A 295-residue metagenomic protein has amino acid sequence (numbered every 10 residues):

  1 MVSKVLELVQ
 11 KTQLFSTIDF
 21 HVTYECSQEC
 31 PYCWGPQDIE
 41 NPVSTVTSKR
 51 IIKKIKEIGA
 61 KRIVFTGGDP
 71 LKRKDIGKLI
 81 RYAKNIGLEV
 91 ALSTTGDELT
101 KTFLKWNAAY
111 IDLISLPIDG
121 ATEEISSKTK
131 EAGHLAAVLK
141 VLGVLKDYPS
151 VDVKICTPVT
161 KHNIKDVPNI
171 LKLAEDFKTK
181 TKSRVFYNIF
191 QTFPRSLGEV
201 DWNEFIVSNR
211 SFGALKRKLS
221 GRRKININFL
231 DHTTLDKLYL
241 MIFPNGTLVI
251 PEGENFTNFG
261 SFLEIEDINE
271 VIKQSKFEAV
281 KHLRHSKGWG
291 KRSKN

Functional and structural regions predicted by a protein language model:
V2-K105: Conserved alpha-helical substructure of the radical SAM core
S16, G59-K61, I86-L88, Y110-D112 (+2 more regions): Short, well-ordered coil/turn segments that N-cap beta-strands
S16-F20, I63, V90-L92, I114-L116 (+2 more regions): Hydrophobic faces of well-ordered beta-strands that scaffold small-molecule active sites in alpha/beta enzyme cores
Q28, E123-E124: Glycine-centered loop/turn positions within well-structured domains that cap or flank conserved ligand/cofactor-binding
R50-K53, D75-N85, T102, W106-A109 (+3 more regions): Alpha-helical scaffolding segments of alpha/beta enzyme cores, especially the outer helices of TIM-barrel or partial
G68-P70, T95-D97, D119-A121, P158-T160 (+1 more regions): Active-site beta-loop-alpha junctions enriched in small/polar residues
L104-A121, S183-P194: Non-cysteine beta-strand/loop elements that form the S-adenosyl-L-methionine
E124-L139, G143-V271, S275-K291: Radical SAM enzyme [4Fe-4S]-AdoMet core and its adjacent flexible, acidic and glycine-rich loops/tails across
